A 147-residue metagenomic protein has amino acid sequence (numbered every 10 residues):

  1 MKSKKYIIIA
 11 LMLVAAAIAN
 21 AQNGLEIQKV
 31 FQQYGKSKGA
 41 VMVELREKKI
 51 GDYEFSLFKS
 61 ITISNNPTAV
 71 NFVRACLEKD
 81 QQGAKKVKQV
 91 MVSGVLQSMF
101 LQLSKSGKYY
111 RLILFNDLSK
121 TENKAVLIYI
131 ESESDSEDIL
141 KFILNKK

Functional and structural regions predicted by a protein language model:
M1-I27: Bacterial Sec-dependent N-terminal signal peptides
L13, N20-Q22, D52-S56, Q81-Q89: Charged, low-complexity, helix/coiled-coil-prone segments
Q22, E47-D52, L77-D80, G94-M99 (+1 more regions): Low-complexity, flexible helical/coil segments
L25-V70: Early exported N-terminus immediately downstream of N-terminal targeting peptides
V30-Y34, A75-K79, F142-I143: Residues that form generic nucleotide/phosphate-binding pockets
D52, I63-F72, Y110, T121-N123 (+1 more regions): Short, surface-exposed beta-strand/loop "edge" segments at domain boundaries and coil↔beta transitions
I63-G94: Compact soluble domain cores
G83-K146: Surface-exposed, polar helix/loop patches in the mature regions of secreted/periplasmic/lumenal proteins that form
